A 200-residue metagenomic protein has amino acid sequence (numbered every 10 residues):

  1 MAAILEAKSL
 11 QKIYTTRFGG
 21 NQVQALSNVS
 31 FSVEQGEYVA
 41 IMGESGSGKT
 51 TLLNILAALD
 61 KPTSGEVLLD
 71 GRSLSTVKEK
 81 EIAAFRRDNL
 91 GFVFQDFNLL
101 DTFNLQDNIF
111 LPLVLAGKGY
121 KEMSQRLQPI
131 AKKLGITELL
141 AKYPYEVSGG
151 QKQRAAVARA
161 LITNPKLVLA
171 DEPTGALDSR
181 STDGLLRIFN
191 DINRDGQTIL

Functional and structural regions predicted by a protein language model:
I4-L200: ABC family nucleotide-binding domain
